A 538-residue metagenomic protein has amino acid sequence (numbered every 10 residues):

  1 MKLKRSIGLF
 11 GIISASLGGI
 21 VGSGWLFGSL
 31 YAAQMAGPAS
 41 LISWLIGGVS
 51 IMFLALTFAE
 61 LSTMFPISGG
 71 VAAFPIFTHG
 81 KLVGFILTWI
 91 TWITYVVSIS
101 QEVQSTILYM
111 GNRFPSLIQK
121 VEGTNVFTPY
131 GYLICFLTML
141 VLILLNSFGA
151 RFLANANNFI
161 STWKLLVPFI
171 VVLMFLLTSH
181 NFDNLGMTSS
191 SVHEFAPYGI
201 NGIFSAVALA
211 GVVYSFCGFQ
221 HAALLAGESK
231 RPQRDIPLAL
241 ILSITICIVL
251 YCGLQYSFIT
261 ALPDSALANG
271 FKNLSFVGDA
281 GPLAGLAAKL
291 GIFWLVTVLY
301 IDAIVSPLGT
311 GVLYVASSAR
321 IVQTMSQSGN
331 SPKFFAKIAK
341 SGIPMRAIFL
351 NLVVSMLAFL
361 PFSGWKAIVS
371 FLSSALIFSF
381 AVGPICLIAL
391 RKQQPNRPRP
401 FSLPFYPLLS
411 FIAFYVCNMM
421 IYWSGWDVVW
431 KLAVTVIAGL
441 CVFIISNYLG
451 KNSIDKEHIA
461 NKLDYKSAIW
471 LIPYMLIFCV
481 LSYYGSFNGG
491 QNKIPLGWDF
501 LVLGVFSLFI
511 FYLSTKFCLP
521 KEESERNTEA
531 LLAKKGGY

Functional and structural regions predicted by a protein language model:
M1-A39, L45, M52-L56, I67-S68 (+3 more regions): Membrane-interface "cap" regions at the ends of multi-pass membrane proteins
M1-S6, L387-L409, W430-Y538: Terminal cytosolic tails of multi-pass membrane transporters, especially the segment immediately following the final
L3-I7, F27-Y130, I134, I246 (+2 more regions): Extracellular loop-to-transmembrane helix junctions
K4, L9, P129-F136, K230-R234 (+6 more regions): Loop-to-transmembrane helix boundary motifs in multi-pass membrane proteins
I67, I90-L108, F216-S229, F293-P332 (+1 more regions): Membrane-helix boundary/coupling elements in multi-pass transport proteins
A73-P75, G80, G111-E122, F195 (+3 more regions): TM-loop-TM module centered on a large, flexible mid-protein loop between adjacent transmembrane helices in multi-pass
Y130-N184, C217, L240-I244, L372-A381 (+1 more regions): Membrane-interface loop-to-helix entry segments
N146, T162-H193, Q255-D264, I385-Q394 (+1 more regions): Hydrophobic alpha-helical segments and their helix-loop junctions in multi-pass secondary transporters
